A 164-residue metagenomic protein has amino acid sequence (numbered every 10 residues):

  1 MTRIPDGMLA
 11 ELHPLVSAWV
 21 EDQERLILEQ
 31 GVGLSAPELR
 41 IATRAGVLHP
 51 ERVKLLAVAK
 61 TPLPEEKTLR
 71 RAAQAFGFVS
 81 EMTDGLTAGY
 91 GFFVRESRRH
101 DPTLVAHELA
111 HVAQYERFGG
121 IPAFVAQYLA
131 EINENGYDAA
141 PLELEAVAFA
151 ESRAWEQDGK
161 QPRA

Functional and structural regions predicted by a protein language model:
P5-E51, A57-A59, T68-T87, V94-R99 (+1 more regions): Metalloprotease/metallohydrolase-associated module, dominated by Zn2+-dependent proteases
P64: Phosphate-backbone binding interfaces of nucleic-acid-interacting proteins
R98-Q114: Short alpha-helix carrying the canonical HExxH Zn2+-binding catalytic motif
